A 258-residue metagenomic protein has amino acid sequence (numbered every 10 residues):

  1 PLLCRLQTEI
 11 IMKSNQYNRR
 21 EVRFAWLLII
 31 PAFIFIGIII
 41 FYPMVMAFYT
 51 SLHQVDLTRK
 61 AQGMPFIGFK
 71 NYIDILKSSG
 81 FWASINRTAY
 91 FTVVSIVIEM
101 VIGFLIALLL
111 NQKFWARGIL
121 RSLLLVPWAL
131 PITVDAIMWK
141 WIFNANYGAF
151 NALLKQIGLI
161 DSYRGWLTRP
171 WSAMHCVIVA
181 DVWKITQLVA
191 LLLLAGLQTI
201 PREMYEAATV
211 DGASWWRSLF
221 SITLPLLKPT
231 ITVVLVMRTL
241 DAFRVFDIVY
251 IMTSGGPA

Functional and structural regions predicted by a protein language model:
L2-R19: Short, Lys/Arg-rich, polar N-terminal cytosolic tail immediately upstream of the first transmembrane signal-anchor
Y17-A258: A structural signal for multi-pass alpha-helical bundles of membrane permease subunits that mediate small-molecule
